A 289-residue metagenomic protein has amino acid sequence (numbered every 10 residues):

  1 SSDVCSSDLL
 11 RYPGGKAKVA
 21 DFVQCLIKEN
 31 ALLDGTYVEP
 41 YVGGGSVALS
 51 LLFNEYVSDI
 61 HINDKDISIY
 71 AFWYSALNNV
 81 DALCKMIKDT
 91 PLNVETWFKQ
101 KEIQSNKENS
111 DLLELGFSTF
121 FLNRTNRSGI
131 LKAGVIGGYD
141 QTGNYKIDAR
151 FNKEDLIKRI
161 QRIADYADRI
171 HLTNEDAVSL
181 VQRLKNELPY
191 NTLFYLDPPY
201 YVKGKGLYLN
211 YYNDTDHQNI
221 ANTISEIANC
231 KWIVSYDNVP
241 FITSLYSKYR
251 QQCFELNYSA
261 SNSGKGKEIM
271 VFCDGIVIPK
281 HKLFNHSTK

Functional and structural regions predicted by a protein language model:
S2, D8-I27, L32, I67 (+4 more regions): SAM-dependent nucleic-acid methyltransferase catalytic core
L33-E95: Conserved S-adenosyl-L-methionine
G43, W73, F120, W232 (+1 more regions): A residue-level signal for conserved active-site and pocket-lining positions in enzyme catalytic cores
N54, T125, D274-V277: Short loop segments at secondary-structure junctions
Y56-S58, D165-I170, S247: A short helix-to-beta-strand connector/capping loop
L207-Y212: Short, surface-exposed loop/helix-turn segments at secondary-structure junctions that function as lids/hinges flanking
N213-K289: Long, positively charged, glycine-interspersed low-complexity recognition regions
